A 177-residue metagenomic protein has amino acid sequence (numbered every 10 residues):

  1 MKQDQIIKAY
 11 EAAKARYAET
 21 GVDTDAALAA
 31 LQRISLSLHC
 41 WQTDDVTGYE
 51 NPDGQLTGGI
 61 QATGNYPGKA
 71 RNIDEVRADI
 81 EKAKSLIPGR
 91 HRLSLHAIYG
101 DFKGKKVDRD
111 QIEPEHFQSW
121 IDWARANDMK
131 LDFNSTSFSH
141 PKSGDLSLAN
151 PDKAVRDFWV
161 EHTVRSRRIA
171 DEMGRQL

Functional and structural regions predicted by a protein language model:
M1-P151: Alpha/beta catalytic barrel-like cores
D79-K82, R165, I169: Amphipathic alpha-helical segments that form well-ordered structural scaffolds and often line/cohere around active
R167-L177: Active-site groove signature of glycoside hydrolases
